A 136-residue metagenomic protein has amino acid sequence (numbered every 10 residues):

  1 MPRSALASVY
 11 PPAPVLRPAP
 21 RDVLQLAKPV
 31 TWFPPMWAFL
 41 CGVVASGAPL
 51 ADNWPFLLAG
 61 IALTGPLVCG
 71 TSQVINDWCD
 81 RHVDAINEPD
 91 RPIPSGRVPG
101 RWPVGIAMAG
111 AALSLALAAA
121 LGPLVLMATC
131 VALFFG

Functional and structural regions predicted by a protein language model:
P2-R21, Q73-V98: Cytosolic, membrane-interface loops and tails of multi-pass inner-membrane proteins
L16-P20, W37, A109: Alpha-helical membrane-protein architecture signal
D22, T31, P35, N53-I61 (+2 more regions): Residue-level signature of transmembrane alpha-helical entry/exit and packing/kink sites in multi-pass membrane
L26-A45: The first (N-terminal) embedded transmembrane alpha-helix
F39-S46, S114-G122, G136: Structural signal for membrane-spanning alpha-helices in multi-pass inner-membrane proteins, emphasizing helix cores
G60-L63, R81-A132: Multi-pass membrane catalytic core of lipid/isoprenoid biosynthesis enzymes
L63-D77: Active-site alpha-helical segments that house and flank conserved acidic catalytic motifs for diphosphate chemistry
P66-V68, A132-G136: Alpha-helical transmembrane segments and their membrane-interface exit regions
